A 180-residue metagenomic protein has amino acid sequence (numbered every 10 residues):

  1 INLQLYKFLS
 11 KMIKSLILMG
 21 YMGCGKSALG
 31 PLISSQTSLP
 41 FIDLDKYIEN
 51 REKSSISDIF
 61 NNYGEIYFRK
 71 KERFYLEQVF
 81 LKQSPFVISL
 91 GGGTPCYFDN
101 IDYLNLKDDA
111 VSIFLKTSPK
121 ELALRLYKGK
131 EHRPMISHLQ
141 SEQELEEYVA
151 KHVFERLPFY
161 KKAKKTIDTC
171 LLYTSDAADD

Functional and structural regions predicted by a protein language model:
L18: Hydrophobic anchor at the beta1->P-loop junction of P-loop NTPases
Y21: P-loop (Walker A) phosphate-binding loop of NTP-binding proteins
C24: ATP-binding Walker
S27: Walker A/P-loop
K46-N105, H132-P134: ATP-dependent small-molecule kinase phosphotransfer cores that center on conserved nucleotide phosphate-binding segments
D108-E155: A glycine- and Lys/Arg-enriched "phosphate-lid" helix/loop adjacent to the NTP-binding pocket of small-molecule kinases
Y173-D180: Conserved small/polar residues in nucleotide/adenosyl-binding loops
